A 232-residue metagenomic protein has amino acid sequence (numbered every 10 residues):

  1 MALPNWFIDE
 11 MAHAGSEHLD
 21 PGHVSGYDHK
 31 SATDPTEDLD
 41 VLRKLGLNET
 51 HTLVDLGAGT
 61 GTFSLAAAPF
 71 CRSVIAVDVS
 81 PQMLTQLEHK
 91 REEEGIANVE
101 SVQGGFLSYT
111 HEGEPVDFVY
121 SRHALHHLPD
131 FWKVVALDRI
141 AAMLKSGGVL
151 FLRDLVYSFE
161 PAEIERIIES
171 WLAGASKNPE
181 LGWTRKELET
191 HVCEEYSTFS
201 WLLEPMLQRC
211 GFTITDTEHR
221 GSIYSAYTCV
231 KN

Functional and structural regions predicted by a protein language model:
A2-H51: Conserved class I S-adenosyl-L-methionine
T50-G59: Conserved class I S-adenosyl-L-methionine
T60-S108: Class I SAM-dependent methyltransferase SAM/SAH-binding core
Y120: A conserved beta-strand element that flanks and buttresses the S-adenosyl-L-methionine
H123-A124: Short catalytic micro-motifs in class I SAM-dependent methyltransferases
V134-S146: A short glycine-rich, Lys/Arg-flanked "PGG" loop and its adjoining helix->strand segment in the class I
R153-R209: C-terminal alpha-helical "lid/dimerization" subdomain adjacent to the S-adenosyl-L-methionine
D216-N232: Core SAM-dependent methyltransferase catalytic element
